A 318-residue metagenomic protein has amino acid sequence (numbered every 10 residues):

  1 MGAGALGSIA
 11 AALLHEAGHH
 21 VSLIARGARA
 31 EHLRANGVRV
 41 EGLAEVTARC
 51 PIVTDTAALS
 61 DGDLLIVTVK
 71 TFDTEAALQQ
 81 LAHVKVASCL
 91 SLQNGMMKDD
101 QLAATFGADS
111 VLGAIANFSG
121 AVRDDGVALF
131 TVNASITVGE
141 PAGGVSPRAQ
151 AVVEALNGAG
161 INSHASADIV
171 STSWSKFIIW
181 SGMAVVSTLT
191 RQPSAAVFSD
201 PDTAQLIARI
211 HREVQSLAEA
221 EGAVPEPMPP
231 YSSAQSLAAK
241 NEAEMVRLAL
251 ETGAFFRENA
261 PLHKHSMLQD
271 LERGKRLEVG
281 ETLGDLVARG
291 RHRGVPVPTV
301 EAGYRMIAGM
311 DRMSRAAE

Functional and structural regions predicted by a protein language model:
M1-E45: NAD(P)+-binding Rossmann beta1-loop-alpha1 motif at the extreme N-terminus of oxidoreductases
A10, E45-V127: Rossmann-like NAD(P)(H) cofactor-binding subdomain of soluble oxidoreductases
H20-V21, C89, V111, S163: Hydrophobic anchor at the start of a short beta-strand that flanks the dinucleotide cofactor-binding loop
L23, I52-V53, V138: Generic preference for hydrophobic
A25-G27, A44, T56, Q93 (+4 more regions): Residues at the C-termini of beta-strands that transition into short coil/loop
A28, F72, M97, P147 (+6 more regions): Conserved active-site and cofactor/substrate-binding residues in soluble primary-metabolism enzymes
H32, V84-K85, T105-S110, L129-Y231: Internal alpha-helical scaffold of NAD(P)-dependent oxidoreductase catalytic cores
A208-E318: NAD(P)-dependent Rossmann-like dehydrogenase/reductase catalytic/cofactor-binding core
